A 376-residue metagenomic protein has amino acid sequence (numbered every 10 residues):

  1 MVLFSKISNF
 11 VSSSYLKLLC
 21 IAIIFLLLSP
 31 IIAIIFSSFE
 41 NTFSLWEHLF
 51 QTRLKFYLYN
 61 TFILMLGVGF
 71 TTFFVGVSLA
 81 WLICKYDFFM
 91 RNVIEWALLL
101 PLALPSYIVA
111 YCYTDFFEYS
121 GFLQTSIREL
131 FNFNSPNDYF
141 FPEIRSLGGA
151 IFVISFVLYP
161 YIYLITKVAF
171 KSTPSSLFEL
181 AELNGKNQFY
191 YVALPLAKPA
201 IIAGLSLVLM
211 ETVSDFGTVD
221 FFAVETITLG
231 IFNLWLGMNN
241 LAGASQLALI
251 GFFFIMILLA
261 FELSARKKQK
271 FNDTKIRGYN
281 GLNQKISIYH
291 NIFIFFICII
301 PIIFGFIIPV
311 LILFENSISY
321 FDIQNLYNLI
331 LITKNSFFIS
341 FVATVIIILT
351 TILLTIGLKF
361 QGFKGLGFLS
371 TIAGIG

Functional and structural regions predicted by a protein language model:
M1-F10: Short, Lys/Arg-rich, polar N-terminal cytosolic tail immediately upstream of the first transmembrane signal-anchor
V2, I127-F131, P174-S175, V224-T228 (+2 more regions): Feature of multi-pass inner-membrane transport and sensor proteins that recognizes transmembrane helices together
V11-N41, T52-F170, L196-F216, Q246-L263 (+2 more regions): Membrane-water interface segments at the C-terminal ends of transmembrane alpha-helices in multi-pass inner-membrane
T42, W46: Contiguous, structured surface segment used for ligand recognition
E47-H48, A169-F170, D220-F221, N233-L234 (+1 more regions): Short alpha-helical segment immediately N-terminal to, or the first helix within, an HTH/HTH-like DNA-binding domain
Y86, T173-A197, V224, Q361: Short helix-to-coil transition segments within interhelical loops that connect adjacent transmembrane helices
A181, G243-A244: Solenoid-repeat scaffolds in large eukaryotic assemblies
V213-N239: Glycine-rich helix-loop "coupling/hinge" segments at transmembrane-helix boundaries in multipass transporters
